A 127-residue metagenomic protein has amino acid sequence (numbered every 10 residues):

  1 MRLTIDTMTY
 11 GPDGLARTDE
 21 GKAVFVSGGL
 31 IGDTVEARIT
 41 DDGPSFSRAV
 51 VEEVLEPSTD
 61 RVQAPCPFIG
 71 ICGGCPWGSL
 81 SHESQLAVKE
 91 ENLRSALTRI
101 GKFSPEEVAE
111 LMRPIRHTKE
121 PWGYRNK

Functional and structural regions predicted by a protein language model:
M1-K127: SAM-dependent transferase fold signal centered on methyltransferase-like domains, encompassing both Class I
